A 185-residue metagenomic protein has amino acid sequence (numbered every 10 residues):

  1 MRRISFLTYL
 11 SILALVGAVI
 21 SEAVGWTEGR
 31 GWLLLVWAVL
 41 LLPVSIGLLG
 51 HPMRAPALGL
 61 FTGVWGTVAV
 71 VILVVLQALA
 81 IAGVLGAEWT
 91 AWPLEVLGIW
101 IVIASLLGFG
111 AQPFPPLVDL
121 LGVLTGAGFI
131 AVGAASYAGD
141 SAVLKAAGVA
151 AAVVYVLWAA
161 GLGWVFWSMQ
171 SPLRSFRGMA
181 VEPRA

Functional and structural regions predicted by a protein language model:
M1-A185: Hydrophobic, aromatic-enriched alpha-helical segments typical of multi-pass transmembrane helices
